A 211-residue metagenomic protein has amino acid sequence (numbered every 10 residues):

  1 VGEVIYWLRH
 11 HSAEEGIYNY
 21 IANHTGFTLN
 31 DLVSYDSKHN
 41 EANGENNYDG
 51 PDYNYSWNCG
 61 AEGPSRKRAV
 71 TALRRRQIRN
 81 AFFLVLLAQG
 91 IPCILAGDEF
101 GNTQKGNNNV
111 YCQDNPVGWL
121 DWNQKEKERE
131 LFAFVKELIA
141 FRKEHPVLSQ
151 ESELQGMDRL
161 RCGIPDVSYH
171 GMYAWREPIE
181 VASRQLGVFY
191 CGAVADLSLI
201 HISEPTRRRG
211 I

Functional and structural regions predicted by a protein language model:
V1-A96, F100, N109-Q113, P146-S149 (+3 more regions): Conserved alpha/beta catalytic core and glycan-binding cleft of carbohydrate-active enzymes
N30, T103-Q104, R209: Hydrophobic positions within alpha-helical membrane elements
R68-L73, W122-E126, W175-E177: Short, contiguous acidic/charged loop-to-helix segments that flank catalytic cores in large enzymes
R76-R79, R129-K136, S183, R207: A structural signal for well-ordered alpha-helical segments within the folded catalytic domains of diverse enzymes
Q104-A133: Extended hydrophobic/aromatic segments used for targeting, binding, or gating
K127-C162: Catalytic cores of secreted or luminal carbohydrate-active enzymes
D166-L197: Flexible, glycine/threonine-enriched loop-and-boundary segments that flank and lead into catalytic domains of large
I200-I211: Single conserved hydrophobic/aromatic residue that forms the stacking wall/gate of nucleotide- or nucleobase-binding
